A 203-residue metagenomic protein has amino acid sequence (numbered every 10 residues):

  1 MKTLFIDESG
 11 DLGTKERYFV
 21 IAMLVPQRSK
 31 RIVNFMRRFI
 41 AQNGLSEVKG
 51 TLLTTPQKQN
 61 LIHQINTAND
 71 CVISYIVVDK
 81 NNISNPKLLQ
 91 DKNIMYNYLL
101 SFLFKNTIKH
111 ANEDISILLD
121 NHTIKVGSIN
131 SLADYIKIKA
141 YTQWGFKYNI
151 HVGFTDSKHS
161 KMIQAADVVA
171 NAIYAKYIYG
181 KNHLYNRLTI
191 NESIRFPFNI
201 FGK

Functional and structural regions predicted by a protein language model:
M1-K203: Phosphate-ester processing/binding pockets and catalytic centers
